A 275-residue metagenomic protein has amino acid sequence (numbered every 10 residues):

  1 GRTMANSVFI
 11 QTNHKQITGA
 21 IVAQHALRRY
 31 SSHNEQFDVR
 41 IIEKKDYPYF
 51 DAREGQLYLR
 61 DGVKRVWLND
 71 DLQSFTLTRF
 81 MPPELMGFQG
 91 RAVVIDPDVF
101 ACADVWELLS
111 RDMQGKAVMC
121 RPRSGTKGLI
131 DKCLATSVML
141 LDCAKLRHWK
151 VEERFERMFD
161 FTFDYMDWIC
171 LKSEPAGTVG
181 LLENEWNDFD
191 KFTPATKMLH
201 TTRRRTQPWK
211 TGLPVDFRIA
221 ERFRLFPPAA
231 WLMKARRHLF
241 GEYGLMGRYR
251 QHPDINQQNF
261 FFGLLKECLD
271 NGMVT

Functional and structural regions predicted by a protein language model:
G1-T3: Short, Lys/Arg-enriched N-terminal segments with co-localized hydrophobic residues within the first ~10-30 amino acids
A5-N6, T12-K15, V39-I42, A52-L57 (+2 more regions): A glycosyltransferase accessory/donor-loop signature
A26-E35: Short, acidic, metal-binding catalytic loop of nucleotide-sugar glycosyltransferases
E35, R79, I95, L134-S137 (+1 more regions): Residues that flank catalytic or metal-binding motifs in active/ligand-binding sites
Q36-L85: Active-site-proximal specificity loops/subdomain of glycosyltransferases
T78-R123, M139-C143: GT-A fold catalytic core of metal-dependent nucleotide-sugar glycosyltransferases, centered on the diacidic
P82, V118, T136-L140, V179-L181 (+1 more regions): Conserved hydrophobic/aromatic beta-strand scaffold that supports enzyme active sites
S110-C170: Conserved catalytic core of nucleotide-sugar-dependent glycosyltransferases
